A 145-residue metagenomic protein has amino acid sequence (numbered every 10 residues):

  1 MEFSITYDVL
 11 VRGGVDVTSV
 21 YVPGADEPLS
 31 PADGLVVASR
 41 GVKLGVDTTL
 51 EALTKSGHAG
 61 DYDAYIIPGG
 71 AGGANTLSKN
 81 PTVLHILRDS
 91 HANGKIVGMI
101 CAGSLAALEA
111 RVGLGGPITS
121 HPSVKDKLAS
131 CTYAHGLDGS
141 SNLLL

Functional and structural regions predicted by a protein language model:
M1-D26, S30-D33, R40-V42, V46-L145: Active-site-adjacent pocket-lining segments in enzyme domains
